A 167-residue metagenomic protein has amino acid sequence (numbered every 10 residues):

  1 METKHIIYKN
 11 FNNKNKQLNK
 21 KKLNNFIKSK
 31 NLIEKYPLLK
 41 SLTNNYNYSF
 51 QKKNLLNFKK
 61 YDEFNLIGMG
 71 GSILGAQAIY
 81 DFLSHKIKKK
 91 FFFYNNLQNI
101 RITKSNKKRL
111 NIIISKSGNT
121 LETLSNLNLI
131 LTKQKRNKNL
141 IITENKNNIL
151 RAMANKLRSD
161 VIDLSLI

Functional and structural regions predicted by a protein language model:
M1-F50, L55-L56: Extended, charge-enriched "interface" segments that sit outside catalytic cores
L56-I167: Glycine-rich phosphate-binding loops that contact phosphosugars or nucleotide phosphates
